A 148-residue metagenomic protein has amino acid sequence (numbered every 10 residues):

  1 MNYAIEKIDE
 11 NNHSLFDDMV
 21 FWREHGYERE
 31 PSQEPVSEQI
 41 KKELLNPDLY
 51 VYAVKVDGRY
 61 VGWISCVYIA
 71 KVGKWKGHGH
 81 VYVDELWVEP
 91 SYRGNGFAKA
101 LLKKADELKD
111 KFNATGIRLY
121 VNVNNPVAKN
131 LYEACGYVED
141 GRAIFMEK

Functional and structural regions predicted by a protein language model:
M1-A4, E107, K111, K148: Short, Lys/Arg-enriched, disordered terminal segments
Y3, K7-H78, Y82-D84, L102: Acetyl-CoA-dependent GNAT
V67, E89, Y120, A143: Conserved residues at the C-terminal ends of beta-strands
I69-K71, S91, N124-P126: Short coil/turn motifs at secondary-structure junctions
D84, E89, R93, N122: Residue-level recognition of the GNAT/N-acetyltransferase active site
V88, G94-E107, N130, A134: Conserved acetyl-CoA-binding loop-helix of GNAT-fold acetyltransferases
K99, V123-R142, K148: Conserved active-site alpha-helix within GNAT-family acetyltransferase domains
L102, K109-Y120: Conserved GNAT acetyl-CoA-binding A-motif
